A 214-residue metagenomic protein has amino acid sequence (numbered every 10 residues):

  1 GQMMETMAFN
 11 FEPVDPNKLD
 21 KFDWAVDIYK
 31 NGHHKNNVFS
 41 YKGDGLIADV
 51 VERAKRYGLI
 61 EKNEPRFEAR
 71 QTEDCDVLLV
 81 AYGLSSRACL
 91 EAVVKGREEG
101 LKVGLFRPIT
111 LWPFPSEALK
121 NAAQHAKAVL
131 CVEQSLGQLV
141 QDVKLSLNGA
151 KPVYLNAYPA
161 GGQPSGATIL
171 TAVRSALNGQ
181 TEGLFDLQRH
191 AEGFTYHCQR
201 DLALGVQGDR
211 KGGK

Functional and structural regions predicted by a protein language model:
G1, L84-S86, T110-L111, Q134-G137 (+1 more regions): Short, glycine-/Ser/Thr-/acidic-enriched flexible segments
G1-A69: Conformationally flexible catalytic loops at phosphate/diphosphate-handling active centers
F9-P13, E91-G100, K120-Q124, K144-G149: Short, solvent-exposed amphipathic alpha-helical segments in soluble enzyme and RNA/protein-processing domains
I60-R70, K102-L105, Q180-Q188: Flexible, glycine/charged-enriched surface loops at secondary-structure junctions
R66-K102, F106, W112-A118: Redox- and metal-dependent alpha/beta enzyme cores, enriched for Fe-S-associated oxidoreductases and cofactor-handling
L79, R107, V129-L130, V143: Buried hydrophobic positions in well-ordered alpha/beta secondary-structure cores of metabolic enzymes
L105-R107, Y154-L155: A structural preference for short, hydrophobic beta-strand core positions in alpha/beta folds
E133-K214: Peripheral docking tails and interdomain loops at the edges of cofactor- or intermediate-handling domains
